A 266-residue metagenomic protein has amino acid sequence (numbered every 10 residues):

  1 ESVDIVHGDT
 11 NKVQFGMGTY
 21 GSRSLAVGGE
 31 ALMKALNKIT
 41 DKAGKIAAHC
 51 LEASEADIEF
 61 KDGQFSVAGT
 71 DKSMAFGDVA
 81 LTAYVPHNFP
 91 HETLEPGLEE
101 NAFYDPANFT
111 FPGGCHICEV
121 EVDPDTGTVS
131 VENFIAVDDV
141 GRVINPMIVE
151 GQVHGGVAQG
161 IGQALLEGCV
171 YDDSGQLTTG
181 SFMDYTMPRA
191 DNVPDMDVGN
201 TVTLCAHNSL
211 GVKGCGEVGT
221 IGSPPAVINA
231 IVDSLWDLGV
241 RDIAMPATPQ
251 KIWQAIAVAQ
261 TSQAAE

Functional and structural regions predicted by a protein language model:
E1-E266: Cofactor-binding beta-sheet edge motifs in enzyme active sites
